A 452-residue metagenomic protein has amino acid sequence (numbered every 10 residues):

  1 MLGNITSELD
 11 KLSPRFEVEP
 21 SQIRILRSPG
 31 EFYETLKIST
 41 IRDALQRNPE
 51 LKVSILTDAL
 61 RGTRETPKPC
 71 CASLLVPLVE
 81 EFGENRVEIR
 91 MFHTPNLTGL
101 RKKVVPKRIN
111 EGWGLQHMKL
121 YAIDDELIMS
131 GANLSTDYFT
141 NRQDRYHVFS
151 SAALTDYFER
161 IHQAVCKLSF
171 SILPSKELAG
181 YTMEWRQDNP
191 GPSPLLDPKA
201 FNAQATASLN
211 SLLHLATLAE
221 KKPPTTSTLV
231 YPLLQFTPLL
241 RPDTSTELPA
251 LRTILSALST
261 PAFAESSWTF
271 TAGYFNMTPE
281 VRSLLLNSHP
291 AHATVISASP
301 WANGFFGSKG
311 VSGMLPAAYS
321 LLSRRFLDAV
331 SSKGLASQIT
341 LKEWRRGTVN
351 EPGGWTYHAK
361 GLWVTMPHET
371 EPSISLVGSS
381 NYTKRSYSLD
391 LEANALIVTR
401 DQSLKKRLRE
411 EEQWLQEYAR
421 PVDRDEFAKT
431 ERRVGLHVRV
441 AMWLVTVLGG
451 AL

Functional and structural regions predicted by a protein language model:
M1-G30, E184-I254: Active-site cores of enzymes that catalyze phosphoryl transfer or operate on phosphate-rich substrates
M1-L127, A132, T136-N141, Y146-D156 (+2 more regions): PLD/PLD-like phosphodiesterase catalytic module centered on the HKD motif
K103-N110, I123, M129-S130, Y157-L215: Extended catalytic-interface subdomain
K107, L255-S256: A generic local structural motif
L154, P242-I254, T260, G273 (+1 more regions): Short, contiguous, pocket-lining structural segments that sit at or immediately flank catalytic/ligand-binding sites
P174-Y181, T225, P421-K429: Short glycine-rich, low-complexity/disordered patches
